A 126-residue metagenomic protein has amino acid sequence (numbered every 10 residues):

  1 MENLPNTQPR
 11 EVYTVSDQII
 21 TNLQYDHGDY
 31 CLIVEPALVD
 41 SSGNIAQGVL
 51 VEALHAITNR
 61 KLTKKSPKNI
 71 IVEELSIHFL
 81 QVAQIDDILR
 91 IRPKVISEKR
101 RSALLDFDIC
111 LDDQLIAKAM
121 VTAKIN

Functional and structural regions predicted by a protein language model:
M1-R90, K94-N126: Terminal targeting signals and extreme-terminal segments of soluble enzymes
